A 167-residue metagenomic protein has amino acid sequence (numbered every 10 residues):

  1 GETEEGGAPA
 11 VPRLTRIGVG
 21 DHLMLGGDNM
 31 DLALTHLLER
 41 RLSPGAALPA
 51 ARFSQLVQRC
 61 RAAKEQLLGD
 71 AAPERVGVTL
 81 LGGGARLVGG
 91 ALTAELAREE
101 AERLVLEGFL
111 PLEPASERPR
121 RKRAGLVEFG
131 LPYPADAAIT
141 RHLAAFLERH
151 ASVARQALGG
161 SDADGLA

Functional and structural regions predicted by a protein language model:
G1-A167: Oxyanion-binding/catalytic loops of NTP- or PPi-dependent enzymes
